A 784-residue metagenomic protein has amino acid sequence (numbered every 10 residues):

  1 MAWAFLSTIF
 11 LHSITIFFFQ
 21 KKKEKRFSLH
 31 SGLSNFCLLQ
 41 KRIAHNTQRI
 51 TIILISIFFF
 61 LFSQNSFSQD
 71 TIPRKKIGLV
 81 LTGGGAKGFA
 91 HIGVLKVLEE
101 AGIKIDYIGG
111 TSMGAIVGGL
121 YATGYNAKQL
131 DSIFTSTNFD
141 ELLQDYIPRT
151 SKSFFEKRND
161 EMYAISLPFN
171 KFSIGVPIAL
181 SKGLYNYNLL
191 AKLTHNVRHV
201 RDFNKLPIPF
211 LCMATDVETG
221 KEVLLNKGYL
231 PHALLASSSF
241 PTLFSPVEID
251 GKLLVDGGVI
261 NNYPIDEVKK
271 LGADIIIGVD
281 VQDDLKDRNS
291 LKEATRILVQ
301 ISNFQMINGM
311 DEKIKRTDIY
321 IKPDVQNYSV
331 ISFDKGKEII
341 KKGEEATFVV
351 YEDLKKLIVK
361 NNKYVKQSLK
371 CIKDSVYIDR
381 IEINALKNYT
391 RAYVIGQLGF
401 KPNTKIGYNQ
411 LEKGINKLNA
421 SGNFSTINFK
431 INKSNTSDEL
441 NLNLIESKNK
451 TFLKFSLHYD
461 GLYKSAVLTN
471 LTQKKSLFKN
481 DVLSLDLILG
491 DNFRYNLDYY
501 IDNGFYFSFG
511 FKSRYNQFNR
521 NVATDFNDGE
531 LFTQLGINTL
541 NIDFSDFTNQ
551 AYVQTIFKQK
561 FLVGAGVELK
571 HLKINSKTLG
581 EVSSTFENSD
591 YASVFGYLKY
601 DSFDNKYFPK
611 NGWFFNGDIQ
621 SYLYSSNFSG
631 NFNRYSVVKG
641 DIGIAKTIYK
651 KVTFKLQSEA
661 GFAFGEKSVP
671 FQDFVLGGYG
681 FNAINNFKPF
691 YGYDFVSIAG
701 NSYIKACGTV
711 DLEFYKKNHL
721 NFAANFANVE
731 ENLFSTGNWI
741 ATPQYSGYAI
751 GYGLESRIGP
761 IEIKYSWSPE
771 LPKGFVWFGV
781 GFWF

Functional and structural regions predicted by a protein language model:
M1-A4, T8-K21, S28-R74: Bacterial Sec-dependent N-terminal signal peptides
S68-T111, G119-N416, A420-I427, I431-N432 (+1 more regions): Patatin-like phospholipase
A214-D216, N226, P323, I383-K387 (+8 more regions): Flexible glycine-/small-residue-rich
N409, G414, N428-G596, Y600-F603 (+3 more regions): Gram-negative/organellar outer-membrane beta-barrel architecture
F455-L457, V594-K599, F603-Y715: C-terminal outer-membrane beta-barrel translocator/porin domains of Gram-negative envelope proteins and their
R514-F518, E568-L572, D618-S626, G661-G665 (+1 more regions): Short glycine-rich beta-strand segments
F526-E530, S584, A592, Y649-F654 (+6 more regions): Outer-membrane beta-barrel transmembrane domain signature
